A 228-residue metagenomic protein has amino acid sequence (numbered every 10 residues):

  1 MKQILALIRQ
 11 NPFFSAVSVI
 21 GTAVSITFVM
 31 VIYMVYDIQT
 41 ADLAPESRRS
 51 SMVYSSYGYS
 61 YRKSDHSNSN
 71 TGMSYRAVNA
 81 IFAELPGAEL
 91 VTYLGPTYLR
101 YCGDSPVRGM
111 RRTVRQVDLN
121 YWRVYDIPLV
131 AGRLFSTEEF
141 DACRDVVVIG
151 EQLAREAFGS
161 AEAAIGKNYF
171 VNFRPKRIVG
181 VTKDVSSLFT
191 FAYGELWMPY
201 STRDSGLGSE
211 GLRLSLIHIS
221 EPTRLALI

Functional and structural regions predicted by a protein language model:
M1-R9: A short amphipathic helical element positioned immediately N-terminal to and/or at the very start of a transmembrane
N11-Q39: Short, strongly hydrophobic transmembrane alpha-helices
A23, Y61, V185-S186: Feature marks short, surface-exposed loop/turn motifs that line or immediately flank catalytic pockets and channel
Y33-A157, V171-R174: Structured, solvent-exposed hinge/loop segments at the ends of secondary-structure elements
D118-F135, D145-S220, R224: Mid-to-C-terminal secondary-structure elements that act as membrane-proximal/extracytoplasmic interface segments
